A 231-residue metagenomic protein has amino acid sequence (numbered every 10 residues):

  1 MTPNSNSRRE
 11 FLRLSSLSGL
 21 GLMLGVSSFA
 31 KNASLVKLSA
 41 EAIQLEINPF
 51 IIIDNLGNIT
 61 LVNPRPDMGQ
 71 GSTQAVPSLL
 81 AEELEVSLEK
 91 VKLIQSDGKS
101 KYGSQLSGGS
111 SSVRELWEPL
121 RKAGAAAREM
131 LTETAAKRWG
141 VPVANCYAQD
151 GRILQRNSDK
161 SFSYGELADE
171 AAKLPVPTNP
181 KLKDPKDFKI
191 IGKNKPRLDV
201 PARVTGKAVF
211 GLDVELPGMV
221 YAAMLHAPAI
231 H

Functional and structural regions predicted by a protein language model:
T2-L24, S34-H231: Cofactor-binding beta-sheet edge motifs in enzyme active sites
G25-F29: C-terminal segment of classical bacterial N-terminal signal peptides
